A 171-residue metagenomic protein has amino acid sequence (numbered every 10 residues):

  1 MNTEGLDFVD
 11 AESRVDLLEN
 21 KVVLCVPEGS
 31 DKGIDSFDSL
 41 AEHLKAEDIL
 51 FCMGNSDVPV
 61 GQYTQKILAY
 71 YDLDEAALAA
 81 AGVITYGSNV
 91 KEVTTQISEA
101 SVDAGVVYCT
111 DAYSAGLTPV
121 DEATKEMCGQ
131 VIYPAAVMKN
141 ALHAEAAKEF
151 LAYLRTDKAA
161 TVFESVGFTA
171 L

Functional and structural regions predicted by a protein language model:
M1-L6, S13-N20, V26-L171: Exported/periplasmic ABC-transporter solute-binding proteins
